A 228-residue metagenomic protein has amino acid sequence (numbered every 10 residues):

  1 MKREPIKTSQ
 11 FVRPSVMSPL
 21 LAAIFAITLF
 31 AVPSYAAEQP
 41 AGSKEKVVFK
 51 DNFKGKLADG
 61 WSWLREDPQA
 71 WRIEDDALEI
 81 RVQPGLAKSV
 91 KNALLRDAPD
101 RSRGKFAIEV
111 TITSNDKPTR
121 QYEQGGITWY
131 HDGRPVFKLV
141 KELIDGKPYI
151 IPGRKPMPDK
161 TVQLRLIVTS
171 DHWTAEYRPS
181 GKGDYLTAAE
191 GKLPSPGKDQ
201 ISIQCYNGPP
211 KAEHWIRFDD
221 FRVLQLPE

Functional and structural regions predicted by a protein language model:
M1-M17: N-terminal secretory signal peptides that target proteins for export/translocation
F11, M17-L20, A36, D116: Serine/proline-rich low-complexity intrinsically disordered segments, especially terminal tails, linkers
S18-A31: Bacterial N-terminal signal peptides
A37-E228: Extracellular glycan-recognition regions
